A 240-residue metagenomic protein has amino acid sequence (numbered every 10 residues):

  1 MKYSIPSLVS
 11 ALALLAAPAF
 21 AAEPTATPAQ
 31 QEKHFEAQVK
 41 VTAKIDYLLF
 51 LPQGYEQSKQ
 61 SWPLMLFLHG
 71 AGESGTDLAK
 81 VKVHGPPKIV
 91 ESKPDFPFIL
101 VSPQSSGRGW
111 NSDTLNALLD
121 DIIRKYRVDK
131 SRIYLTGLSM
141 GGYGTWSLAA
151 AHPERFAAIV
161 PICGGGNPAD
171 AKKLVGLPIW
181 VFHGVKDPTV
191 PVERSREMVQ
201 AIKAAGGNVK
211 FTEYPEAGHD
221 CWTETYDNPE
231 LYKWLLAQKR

Functional and structural regions predicted by a protein language model:
S7-A17: Bacterial N-terminal signal peptides
A19-L64, D113, A117, L138 (+8 more regions): A domain-start/cap signature at the N-terminus of enzymes
L64, L68-L118: Active-site machinery of serine-nucleophile hydrolases
F96-F98, L174-I179: Short, proline-enriched alpha-helix->beta-strand connector loops that line the catalytic pocket of alpha/beta-hydrolase
L115-S131: Conserved acidic catalytic loop of the alpha/beta-hydrolase fold
K125, S131-V175: Primarily recognizes the serine-hydrolase "nucleophile elbow" in alpha/beta-hydrolase and SGNH/GDSL folds
P178-P188, V192-R240: C-terminal catalytic histidine-bearing segment of alpha/beta-hydrolase fold enzymes
